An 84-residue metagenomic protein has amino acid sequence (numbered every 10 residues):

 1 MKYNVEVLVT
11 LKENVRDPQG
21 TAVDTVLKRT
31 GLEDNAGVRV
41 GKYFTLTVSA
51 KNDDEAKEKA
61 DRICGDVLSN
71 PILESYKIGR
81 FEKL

Functional and structural regions predicted by a protein language model:
M1-E13, K42-T45: Short glycine-/aliphatic-rich beta-strand segments at the starts of folded cytosolic domains
Y3-V5, A50, A56: Long alpha-helical scaffolds
V9-E13, A50, E82: Non-catalytic surface loops within mature trypsin-like serine protease
N14-G31: Short amphipathic alpha-helix segments
N14-P18, D53-E58: Short, conserved charged micro-motifs
E33-R39: N-terminal glycine-rich anion-binding loops that anchor highly charged ligand groups
R39-N52: Short, charge-patterned binding micro-sites
K57-K83: C-terminal structural segments of small proteins and small subunits
